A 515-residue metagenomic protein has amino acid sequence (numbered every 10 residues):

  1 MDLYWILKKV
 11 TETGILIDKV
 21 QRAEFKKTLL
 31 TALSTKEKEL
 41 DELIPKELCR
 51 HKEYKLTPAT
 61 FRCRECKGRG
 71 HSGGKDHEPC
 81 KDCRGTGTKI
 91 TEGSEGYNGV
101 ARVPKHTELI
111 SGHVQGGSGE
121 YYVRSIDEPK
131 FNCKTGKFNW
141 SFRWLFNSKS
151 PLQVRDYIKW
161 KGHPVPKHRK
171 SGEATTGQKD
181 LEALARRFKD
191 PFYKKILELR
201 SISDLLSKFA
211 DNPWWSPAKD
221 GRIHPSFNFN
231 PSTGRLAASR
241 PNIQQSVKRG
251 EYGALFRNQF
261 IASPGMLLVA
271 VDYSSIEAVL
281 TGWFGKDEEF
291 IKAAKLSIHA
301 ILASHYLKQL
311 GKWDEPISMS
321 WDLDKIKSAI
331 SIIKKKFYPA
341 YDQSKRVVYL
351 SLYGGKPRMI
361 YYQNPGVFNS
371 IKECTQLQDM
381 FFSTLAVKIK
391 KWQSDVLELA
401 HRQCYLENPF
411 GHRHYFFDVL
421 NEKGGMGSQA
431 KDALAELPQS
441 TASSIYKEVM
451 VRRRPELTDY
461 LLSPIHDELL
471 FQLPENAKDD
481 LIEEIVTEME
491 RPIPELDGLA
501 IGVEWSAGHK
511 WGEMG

Functional and structural regions predicted by a protein language model:
M1-L255, I261-L267, S274-E277, Y306 (+5 more regions): Conserved "right-hand" nucleotidyltransferase catalytic core of DNA-directed polymerases
K8, E12, C63-D76, R84-K89 (+9 more regions): Conserved catalytic core of nucleic-acid polymerases
S34, G162-K170, G285-L296, L310-W313: Cytochrome P450 catalytic domain signature, combining two hallmark sequence patches
Q259-I276, T281, K292-S304, K312-K345: Conserved catalytic alpha/beta cores of large enzymes that bind or transform nucleotide phosphates and polynucleotides
Y273, D467-L469, V503-W505: A structural signal for short, well-ordered beta-strand segments
L470-P474: Short hydrophobic/aromatic beta-strand micro-patches that form the beta-sheet surface supporting nucleotide- or nucleic
L481-M489: Short amphipathic alpha-helices in soluble, non-transmembrane regions that often serve as interface/regulatory elements
R491-G502: Flexible helix-coil linker/hinge segments at domain or subdomain boundaries
